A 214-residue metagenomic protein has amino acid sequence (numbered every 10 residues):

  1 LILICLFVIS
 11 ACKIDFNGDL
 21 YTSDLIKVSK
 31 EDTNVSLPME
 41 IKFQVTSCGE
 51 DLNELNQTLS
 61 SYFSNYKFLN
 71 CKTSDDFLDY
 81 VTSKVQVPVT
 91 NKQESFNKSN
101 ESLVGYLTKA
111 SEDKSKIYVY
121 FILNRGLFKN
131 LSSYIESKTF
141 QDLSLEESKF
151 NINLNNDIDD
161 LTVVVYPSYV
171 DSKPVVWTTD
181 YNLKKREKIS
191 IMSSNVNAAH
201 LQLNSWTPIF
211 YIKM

Functional and structural regions predicted by a protein language model:
I2-V8: Bacterial N-terminal signal peptides
A11-C12: N-terminal Sec signal peptide cleavage junction
N17-I26: Short, low-complexity, disordered segments immediately C-terminal to signal peptides in bacterial exported proteins
V28-D32: Membrane-proximal interfacial segments on either side of biological membranes
T33-S61, F121-I122, K138: Post-signal-peptide N-terminal segment of Sec-exported extracytoplasmic proteins
Y62-M214: Mature, soluble, non-transmembrane domains
